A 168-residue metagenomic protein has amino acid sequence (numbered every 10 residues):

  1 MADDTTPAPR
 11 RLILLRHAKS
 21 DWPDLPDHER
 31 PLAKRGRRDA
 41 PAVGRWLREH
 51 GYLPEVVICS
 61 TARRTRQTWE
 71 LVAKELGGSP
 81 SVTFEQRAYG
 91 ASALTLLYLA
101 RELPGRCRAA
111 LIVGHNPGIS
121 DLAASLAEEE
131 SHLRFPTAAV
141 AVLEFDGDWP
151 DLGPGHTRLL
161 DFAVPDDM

Functional and structural regions predicted by a protein language model:
A2-R87, A91, H132: Active-site-proximal alpha-helix that buttresses catalytic centers in soluble enzyme cores
L12, G105-G114: Generic beta-sheet signal
K19, A62-R64, P117, G147 (+1 more regions): Short, glycine/serine-rich, charged loops/turns that create anion-binding and catalytic segments at active sites
D27-R30, L71-E75, L97-A100, S125-E129 (+1 more regions): Short, glycine/charged-enriched secondary-structure capping and boundary segments
H50-Y52, L103-R108: Glycine-rich phosphate-binding loop signature in dinucleotide/nucleotide-binding domains
A88-P104: Short phosphate-binding loop-to-helix
N116-H132: Flexible, glycine-rich active-site loops centered on histidine and acidic residues that chelate a metal or position
E129-R158, F162-P165: Domain-level recognition of soluble alpha/beta enzyme cores, biased toward histidine phosphatases/phosphomutases
